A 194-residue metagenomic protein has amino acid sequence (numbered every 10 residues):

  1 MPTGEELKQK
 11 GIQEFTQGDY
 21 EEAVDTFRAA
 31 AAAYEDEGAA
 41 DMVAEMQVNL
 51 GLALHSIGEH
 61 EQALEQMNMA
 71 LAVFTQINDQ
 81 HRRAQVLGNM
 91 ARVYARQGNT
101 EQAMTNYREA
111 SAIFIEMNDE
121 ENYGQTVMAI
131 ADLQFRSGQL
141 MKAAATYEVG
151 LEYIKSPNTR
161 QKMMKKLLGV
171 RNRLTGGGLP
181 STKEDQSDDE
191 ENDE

Functional and structural regions predicted by a protein language model:
E5-G18, D25, A32, D41-S56 (+4 more regions): Conserved alpha-helical positions within TPR/SEL1-like repeat arrays
Y34, F74, F114, Q134 (+1 more regions): Eukaryotic all-alpha helical interaction scaffolds
G38, N78, N118, N158-T159: Structural signature of alpha-solenoid helical repeat scaffolds
T105-R108, G124, M128, D132-T159: TPR/TPR-like (Sel1-like) alpha-helical repeat modules
Y147, L151-E194: Terminal, low-structured helical/coil segments at or just beyond the last alpha-helical repeat
